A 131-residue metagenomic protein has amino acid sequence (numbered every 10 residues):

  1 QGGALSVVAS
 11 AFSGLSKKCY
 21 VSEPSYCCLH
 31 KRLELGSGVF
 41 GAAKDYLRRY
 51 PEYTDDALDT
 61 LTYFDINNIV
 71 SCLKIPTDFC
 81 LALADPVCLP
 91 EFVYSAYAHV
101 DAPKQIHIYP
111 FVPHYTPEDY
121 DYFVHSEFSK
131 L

Functional and structural regions predicted by a protein language model:
Q1-A9: Glycine-rich nucleophile elbow surrounding the catalytic serine of serine-hydrolase chemistry
V8-E52, I108, T116: Hydrolase active-site cap/lid region
Y53-I69: Active-site nucleophile elbow and catalytic-triad environment of alpha/beta-hydrolase enzymes
L73, D78-L81, D85: Short beta-strand/loop motif that positions the catalytic acidic residue of the alpha/beta-hydrolase fold
I75-T77, L89-A98: Short alpha-helix in the alpha/beta-hydrolase fold that links the catalytic acid
L83-C88, H114-Y115: Acidic catalytic loop of the alpha/beta-hydrolase fold
Y94-L131: C-terminal catalytic histidine-bearing segment of alpha/beta-hydrolase fold enzymes
